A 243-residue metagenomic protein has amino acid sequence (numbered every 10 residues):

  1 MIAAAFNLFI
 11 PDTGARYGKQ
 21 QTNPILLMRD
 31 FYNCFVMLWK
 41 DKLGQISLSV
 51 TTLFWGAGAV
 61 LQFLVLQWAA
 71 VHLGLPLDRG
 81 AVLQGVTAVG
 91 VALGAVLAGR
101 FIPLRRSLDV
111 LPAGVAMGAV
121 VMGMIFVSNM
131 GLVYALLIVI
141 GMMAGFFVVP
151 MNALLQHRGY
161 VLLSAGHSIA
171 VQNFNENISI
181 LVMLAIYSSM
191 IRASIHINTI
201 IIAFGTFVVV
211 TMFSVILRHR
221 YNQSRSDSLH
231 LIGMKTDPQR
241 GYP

Functional and structural regions predicted by a protein language model:
A3-N23, I216-S228: Helix-loop junctions on the cytosolic side of multi-pass membrane transporters, especially the intracellular loop
F6-L8, I46, F54-Q62, T87 (+2 more regions): Substrate-agnostic recognition of the 12-TM MFS/MFS-like secondary transporter fold
D12-L48: Juxtamembrane intracellular "pre-TM" segments in multi-pass secondary transporters
V36-L93, V127-Y134, F146: A single, central transmembrane helix in multi-pass transporters
P76-V82, L108-D109, M130, A185-V208: A membrane-interface helix-boundary motif in multi-pass transporters
L93-S107, I191-R192: Helix-to-loop junctions at the C-terminal end of transmembrane segments in multipass secondary transporters
R100-M117, I197: Cytoplasmic membrane-interface "Motif A"-like loop-to-helix N-cap segments of 12-TM Major Facilitator Superfamily
V115-N129: C-terminal ends and interior cores of transmembrane alpha-helices in multi-pass membrane transporters/permeases
